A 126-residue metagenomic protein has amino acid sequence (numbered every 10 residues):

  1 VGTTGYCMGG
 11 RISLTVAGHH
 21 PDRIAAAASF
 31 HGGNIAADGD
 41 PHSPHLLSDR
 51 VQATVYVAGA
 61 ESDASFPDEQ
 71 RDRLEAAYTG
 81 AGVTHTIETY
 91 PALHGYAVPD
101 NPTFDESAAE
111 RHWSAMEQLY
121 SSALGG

Functional and structural regions predicted by a protein language model:
V1-G126: N-terminal cap/leader regions of alpha/beta-hydrolase-fold enzymes, predominantly small-molecule hydrolases
